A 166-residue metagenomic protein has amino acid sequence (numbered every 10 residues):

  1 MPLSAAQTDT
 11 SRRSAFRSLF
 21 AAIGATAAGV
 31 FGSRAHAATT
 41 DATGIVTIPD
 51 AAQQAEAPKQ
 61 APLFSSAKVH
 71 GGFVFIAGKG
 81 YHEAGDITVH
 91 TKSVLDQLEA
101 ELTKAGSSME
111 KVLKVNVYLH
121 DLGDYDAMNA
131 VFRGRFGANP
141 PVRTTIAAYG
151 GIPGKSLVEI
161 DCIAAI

Functional and structural regions predicted by a protein language model:
P2-K92, T103, H120-I166: N-terminal presequence-like segments and the immediate start of the first folded domain
L98: Residue-level signal for inorganic ion chemistry
L102-E110: Phosphate/pyrophosphate-binding loops at sites that engage ATP/ADP/AMP, CoA/4′-phosphopantetheine, polyphosphate
E110-V112, R143: Short secondary-structure junction motifs
V112-D121: Acidic helix-start/capping segments at beta-turn-to-alpha-helix junctions
